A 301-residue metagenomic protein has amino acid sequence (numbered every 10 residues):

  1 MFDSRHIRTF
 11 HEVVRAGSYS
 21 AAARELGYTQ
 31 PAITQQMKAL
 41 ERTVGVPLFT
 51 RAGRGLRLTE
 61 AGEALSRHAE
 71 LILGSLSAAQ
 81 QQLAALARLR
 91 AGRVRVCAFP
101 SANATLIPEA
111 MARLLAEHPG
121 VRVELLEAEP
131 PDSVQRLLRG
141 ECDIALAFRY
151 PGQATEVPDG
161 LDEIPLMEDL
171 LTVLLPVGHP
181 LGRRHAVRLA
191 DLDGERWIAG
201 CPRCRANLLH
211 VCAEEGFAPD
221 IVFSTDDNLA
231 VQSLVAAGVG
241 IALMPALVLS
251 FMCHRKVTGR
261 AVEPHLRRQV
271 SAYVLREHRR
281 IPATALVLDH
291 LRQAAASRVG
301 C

Functional and structural regions predicted by a protein language model:
M1-T29, Q36, L65: N-terminal short secondary-structure element
R15, Y19, E41-E60: A short LG(V/I)-centered, amphipathic sequence patch enriched for acidic residue(s) preceding the LG motif
T43-V44, L65-A87, F148: Alpha-helical linker/hinge and terminal dimerization helices associated with HTH transcriptional regulators
A91-A154, P158, T225: Central regulatory/effector-binding core of bacterial HTH transcription factors
E129-C142, F148, R203-T258: Hydrophobic hinge/microswitch elements
F148, L181, E195-E215, R280-L288 (+1 more regions): Secondary-structure junction motif
T155-P165, D169, L229-E277, L286: Beta-alpha-beta core module
V157-L171, L175-W197: Flexible hinge/capping segments at coil-to-helix
